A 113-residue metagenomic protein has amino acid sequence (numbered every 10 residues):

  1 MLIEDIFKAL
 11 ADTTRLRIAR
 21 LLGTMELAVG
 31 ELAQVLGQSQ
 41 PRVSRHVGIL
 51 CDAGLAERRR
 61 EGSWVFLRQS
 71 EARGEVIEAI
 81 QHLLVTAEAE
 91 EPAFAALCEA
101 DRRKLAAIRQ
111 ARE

Functional and structural regions predicted by a protein language model:
L2, E75-E113: Amphipathic alpha-helical dimerization/coiled-coil segments that flank or bridge DNA-binding/regulatory modules
L2-P41, W64-G74: N-terminal helix-turn-helix DNA-binding core of bacterial DNA-binding proteins
Q34, R45, C51-D52: Alpha-helical residues within the helix-turn-helix
V43-H46, R59, Q110: Positively charged, low-complexity intrinsically disordered regions
D52-E61, R68-S70: Beta-hairpin "wing" of winged helix-turn-helix
